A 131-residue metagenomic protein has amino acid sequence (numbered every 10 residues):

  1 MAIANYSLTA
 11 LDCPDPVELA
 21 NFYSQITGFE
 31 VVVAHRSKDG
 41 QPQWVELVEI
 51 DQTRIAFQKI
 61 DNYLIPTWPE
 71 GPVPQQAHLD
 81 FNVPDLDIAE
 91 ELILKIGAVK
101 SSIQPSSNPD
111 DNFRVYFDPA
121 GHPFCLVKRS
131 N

Functional and structural regions predicted by a protein language model:
A2-I3, A10-I55, I88-R114: Core segments of cupin and vicinal oxygen chelate
Y6-L8, A77-H78: Short active-site oxyanion
V31, L126-N131: Short beta->alpha transition motifs characteristic of CBS
N62-W68: A short, acidic/glycine-rich surface segment
G71-I93: Mid-chain, well-packed structural core segment of small domains
D118: Short, acidic, Ser/Thr-enriched surface-loop or helix-capping motifs
